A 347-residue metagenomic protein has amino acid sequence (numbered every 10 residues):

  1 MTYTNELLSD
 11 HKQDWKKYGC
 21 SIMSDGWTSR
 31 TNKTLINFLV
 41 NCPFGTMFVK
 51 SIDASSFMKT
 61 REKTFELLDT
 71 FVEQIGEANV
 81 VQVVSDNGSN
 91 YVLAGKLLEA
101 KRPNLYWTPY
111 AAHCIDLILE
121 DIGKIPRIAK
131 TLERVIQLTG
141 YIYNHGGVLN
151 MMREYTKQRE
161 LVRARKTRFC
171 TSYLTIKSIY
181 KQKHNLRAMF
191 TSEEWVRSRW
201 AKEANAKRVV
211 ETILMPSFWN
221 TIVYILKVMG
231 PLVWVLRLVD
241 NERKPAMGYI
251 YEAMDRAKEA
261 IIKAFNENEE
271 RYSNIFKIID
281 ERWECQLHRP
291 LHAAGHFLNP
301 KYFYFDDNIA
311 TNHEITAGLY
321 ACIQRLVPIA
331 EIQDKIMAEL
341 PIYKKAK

Functional and structural regions predicted by a protein language model:
M1-K347: Short alpha-helical patches at protein termini and domain edges that function as localization/binding signals
